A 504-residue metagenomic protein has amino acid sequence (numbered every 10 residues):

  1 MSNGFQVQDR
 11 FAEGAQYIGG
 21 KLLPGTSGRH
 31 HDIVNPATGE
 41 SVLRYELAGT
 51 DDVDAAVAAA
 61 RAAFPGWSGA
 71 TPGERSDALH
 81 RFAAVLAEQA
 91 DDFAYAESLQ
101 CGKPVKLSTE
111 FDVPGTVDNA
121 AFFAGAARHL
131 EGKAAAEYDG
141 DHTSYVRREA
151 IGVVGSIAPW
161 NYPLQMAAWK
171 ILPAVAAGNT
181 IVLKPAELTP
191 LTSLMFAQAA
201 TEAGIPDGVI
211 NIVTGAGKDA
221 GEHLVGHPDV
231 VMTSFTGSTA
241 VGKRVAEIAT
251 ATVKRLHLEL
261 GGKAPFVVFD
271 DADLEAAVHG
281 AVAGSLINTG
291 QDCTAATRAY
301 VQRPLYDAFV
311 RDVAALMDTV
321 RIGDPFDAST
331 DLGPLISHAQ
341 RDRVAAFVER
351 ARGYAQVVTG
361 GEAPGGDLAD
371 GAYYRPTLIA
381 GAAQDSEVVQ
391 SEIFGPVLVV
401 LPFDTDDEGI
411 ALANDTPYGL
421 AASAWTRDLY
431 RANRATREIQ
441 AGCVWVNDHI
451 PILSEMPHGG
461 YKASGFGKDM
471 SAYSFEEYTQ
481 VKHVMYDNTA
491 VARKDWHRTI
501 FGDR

Functional and structural regions predicted by a protein language model:
M1-A37: Hydrophobic face of amphipathic alpha-helices that form TPR/SEL1-like repeat modules and related alpha-solenoid
T38-R44, V230, V267, R321 (+1 more regions): Conserved C-terminal structural/oligomerization subdomain of aldehyde/semialdehyde dehydrogenase
G39, R75, E97, A120 (+9 more regions): Residue-level signal for inorganic ion chemistry
E40-L130: Glycine-rich loop-to-alpha-helix module at the N-terminal edge of alpha/beta enzyme cores
V42-A48, A63-G69, S156, F266-F269 (+5 more regions): Short, well-ordered beta-strand elements within core beta-sheets of diverse protein domains
F64, S68, A83-A90, A94 (+18 more regions): Structural signal for hydrophobic packing residues in well-ordered secondary-structure cores of soluble enzyme domains
G132-A276, F403: Rossmann-like NAD(P) dinucleotide-binding subdomain of oxidoreductase/dehydrogenase enzymes
A240-A383, V446, R493-K494, I500-D503: ALDH superfamily catalytic-core signature
